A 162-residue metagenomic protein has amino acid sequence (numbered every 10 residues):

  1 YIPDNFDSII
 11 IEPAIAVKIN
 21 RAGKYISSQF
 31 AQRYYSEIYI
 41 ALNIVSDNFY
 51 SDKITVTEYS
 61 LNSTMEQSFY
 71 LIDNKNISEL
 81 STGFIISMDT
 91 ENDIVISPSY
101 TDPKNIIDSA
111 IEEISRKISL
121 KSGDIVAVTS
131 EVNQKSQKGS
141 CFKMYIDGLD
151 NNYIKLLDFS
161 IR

Functional and structural regions predicted by a protein language model:
Y1-I111, K117, Y153, D158-I161: Glycine-enriched loop-and-adjacent helix/strand subsegments that border the catalytic/binding cleft of enzyme cores
A14, I125, C141-K143: Residue-level marker of beta-strand positions
A22-K24, E131-K135, D147-N152: Short, charged beta-turn/beta-strand-edge "cap" motif at the junction between a beta-strand and an adjacent loop
T82-D89, G139-G148: Short conserved beta-strand and strand-loop elements enriched in small hydrophobics with frequent Asp/Gly
I106-G139: A conserved acidic, glycine/proline-rich C-terminal tail/linker
K138-S140, I154-K155: Glycine-rich phosphate/oxyanion-binding loops and their immediately adjacent helices within cytosolic catalytic domains
